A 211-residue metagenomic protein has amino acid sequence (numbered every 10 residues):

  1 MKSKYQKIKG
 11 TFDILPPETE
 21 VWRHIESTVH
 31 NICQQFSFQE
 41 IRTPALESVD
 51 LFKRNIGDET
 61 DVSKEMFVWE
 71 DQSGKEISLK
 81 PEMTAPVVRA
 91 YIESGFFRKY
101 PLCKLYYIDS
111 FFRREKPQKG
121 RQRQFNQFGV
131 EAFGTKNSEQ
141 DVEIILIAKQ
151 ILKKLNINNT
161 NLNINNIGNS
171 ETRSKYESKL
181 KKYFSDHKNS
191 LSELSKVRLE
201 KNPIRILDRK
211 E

Functional and structural regions predicted by a protein language model:
M1-E211: TRNA-recognition modules of translation machinery and tRNA-sensing kinases, especially anticodon-binding
